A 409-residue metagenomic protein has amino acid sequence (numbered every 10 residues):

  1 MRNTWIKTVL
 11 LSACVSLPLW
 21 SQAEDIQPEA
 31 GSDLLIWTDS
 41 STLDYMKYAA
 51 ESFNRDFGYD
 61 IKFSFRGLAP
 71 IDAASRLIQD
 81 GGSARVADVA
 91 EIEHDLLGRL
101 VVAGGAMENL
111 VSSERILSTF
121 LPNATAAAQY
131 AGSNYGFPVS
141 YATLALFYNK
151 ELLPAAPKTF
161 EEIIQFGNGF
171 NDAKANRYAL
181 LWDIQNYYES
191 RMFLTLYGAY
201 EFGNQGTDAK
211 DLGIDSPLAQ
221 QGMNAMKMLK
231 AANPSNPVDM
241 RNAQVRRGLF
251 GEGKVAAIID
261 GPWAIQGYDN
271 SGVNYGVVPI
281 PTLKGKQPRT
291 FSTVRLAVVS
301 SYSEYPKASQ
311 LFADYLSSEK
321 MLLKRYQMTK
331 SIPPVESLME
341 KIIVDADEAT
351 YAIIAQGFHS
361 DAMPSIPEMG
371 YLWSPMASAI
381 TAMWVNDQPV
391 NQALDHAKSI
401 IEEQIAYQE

Functional and structural regions predicted by a protein language model:
L11, S21-L97, K284, Q392 (+2 more regions): Conserved N-terminal structural module of periplasmic/extracytoplasmic solute-binding proteins
D39, A49, N224-Y305: Extracytoplasmic/periplasmic substrate-binding proteins
S52-F120, Q129, E151-P154, R247-L249 (+2 more regions): Extracytoplasmic "Venus flytrap"/periplasmic binding protein-like
R85-D88, L117-K150, A179, Q287-P288 (+1 more regions): A structural signal for short loop-to-beta-strand junctions that line the ligand-binding cleft of periplasmic/secreted
H94-T143, E161-G167, K174, V278 (+1 more regions): Hinge/lid segment of periplasmic solute-binding proteins
A128, V278, Q327-A382, A406-Q408: Long, aromatic- and glycine/proline-rich binding clefts that accommodate carbohydrate-like moieties
Y135-V139, L144, I164-D211, V255: Extracytoplasmic/periplasmic solute-binding protein
G167, D208-D239: Glycine-centered hinge/linker elements that transmit conformational signals in sensory and ligand-binding systems
